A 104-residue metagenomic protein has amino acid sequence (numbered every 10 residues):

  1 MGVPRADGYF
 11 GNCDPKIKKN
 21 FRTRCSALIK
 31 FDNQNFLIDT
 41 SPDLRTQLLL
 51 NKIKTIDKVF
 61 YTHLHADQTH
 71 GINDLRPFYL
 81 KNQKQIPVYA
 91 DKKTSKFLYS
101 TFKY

Functional and structural regions predicted by a protein language model:
M1-Y104: Binuclear metal-dependent hydrolase catalytic cores
